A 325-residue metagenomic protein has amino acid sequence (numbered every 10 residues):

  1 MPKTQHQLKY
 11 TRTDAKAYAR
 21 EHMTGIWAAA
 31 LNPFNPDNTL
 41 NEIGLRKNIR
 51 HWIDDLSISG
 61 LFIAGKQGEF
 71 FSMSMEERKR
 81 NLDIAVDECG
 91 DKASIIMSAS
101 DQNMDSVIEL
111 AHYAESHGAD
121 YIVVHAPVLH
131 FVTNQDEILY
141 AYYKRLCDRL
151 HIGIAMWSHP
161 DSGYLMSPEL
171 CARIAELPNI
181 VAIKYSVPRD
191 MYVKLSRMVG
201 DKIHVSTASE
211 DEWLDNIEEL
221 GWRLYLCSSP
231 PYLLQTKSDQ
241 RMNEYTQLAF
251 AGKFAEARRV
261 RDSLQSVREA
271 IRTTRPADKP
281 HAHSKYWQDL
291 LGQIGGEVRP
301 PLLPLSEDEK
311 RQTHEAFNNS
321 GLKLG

Functional and structural regions predicted by a protein language model:
P2-K16, H22-N32, H51-I58, G221-W222 (+1 more regions): C-terminal alpha-helical cap/extension of soluble enzyme domains
P2-L165, P301-P304, K323: Active-site beta->alpha loop and helix N-cap motifs at the rims of alpha/beta catalytic domains
L40, E76, R80, A141 (+5 more regions): Conserved active-site and cofactor/substrate-binding residues in soluble primary-metabolism enzymes
H125-Y140, K184-G200, R223-Y225, Q288-I294: Repeat-unit-sized solenoid/scaffold elements
R145-D148, P160-R268, R272-P276: Catalytic alpha/beta core domains of metabolic enzymes, predominantly
